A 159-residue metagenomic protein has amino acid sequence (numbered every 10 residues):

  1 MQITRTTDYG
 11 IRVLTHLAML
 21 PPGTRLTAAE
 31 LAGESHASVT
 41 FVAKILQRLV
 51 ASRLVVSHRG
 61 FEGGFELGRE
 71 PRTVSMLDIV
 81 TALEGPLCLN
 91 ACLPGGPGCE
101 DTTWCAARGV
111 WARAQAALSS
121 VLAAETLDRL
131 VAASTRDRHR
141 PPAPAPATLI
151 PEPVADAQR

Functional and structural regions predicted by a protein language model:
R5, Y9-A37, V56: N-terminal helix-turn-helix DNA-binding core of bacterial DNA-binding proteins
G33, V50-A51: Alpha-helical residues within the helix-turn-helix
T40: Key DNA-contact positions within bacterial/archaeal DNA-binding proteins
L46-Q47: Short, hydrophobic-biased segments on the C-terminal half of alpha helices that form "recognition helices"
S52-G68: Beta-hairpin "wing" of winged helix-turn-helix
P71-G95, A107-A117: Conserved segment of winged-helix/HTH DNA-binding domains
G96-R159: C-terminal regulatory/oligomerization modules of transcriptional regulators
